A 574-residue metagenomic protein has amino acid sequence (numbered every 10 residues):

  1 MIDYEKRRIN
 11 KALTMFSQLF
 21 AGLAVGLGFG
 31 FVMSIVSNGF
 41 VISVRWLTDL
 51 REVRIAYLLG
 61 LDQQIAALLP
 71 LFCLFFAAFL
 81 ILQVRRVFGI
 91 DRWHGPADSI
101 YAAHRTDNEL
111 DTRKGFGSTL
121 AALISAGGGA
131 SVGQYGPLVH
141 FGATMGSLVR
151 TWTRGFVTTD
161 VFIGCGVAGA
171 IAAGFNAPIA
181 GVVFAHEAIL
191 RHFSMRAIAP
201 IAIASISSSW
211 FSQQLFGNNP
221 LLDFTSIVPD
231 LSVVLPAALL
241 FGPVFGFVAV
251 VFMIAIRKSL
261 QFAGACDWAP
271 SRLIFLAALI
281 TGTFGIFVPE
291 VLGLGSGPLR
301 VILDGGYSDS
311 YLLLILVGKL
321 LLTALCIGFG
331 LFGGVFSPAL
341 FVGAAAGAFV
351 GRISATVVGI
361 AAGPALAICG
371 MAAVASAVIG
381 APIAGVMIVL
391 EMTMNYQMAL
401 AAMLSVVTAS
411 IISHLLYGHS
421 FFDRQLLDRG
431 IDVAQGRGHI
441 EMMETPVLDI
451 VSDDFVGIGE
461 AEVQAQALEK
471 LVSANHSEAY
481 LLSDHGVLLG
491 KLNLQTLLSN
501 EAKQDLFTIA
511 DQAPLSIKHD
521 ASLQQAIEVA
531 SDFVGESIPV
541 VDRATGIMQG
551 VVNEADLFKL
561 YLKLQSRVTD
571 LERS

Functional and structural regions predicted by a protein language model:
M1-E444, D449, D453-D454, I458-L489 (+3 more regions): Alpha-helical transmembrane segments and immediately membrane-proximal extracytoplasmic
V183, M387, L489-L497, Q549-F558: Short hydrophobic beta-strand motif reused across regulatory alpha/beta modules
G418, E536-S537, M548: Short beta-strands and strand-coil junctions in structured, solvent-facing domains, enriched
R429, T569-S574: Post-kinase regulatory C-tail/linker adjacent to protein kinase catalytic domains
I458-H476, L482, S499-E501, S516-R543 (+1 more regions): The conserved cystathionine-beta-synthase
K491-L494, L498, K503-L506, L523: Nucleotide-binding motor/catalytic cores of P-loop/tubulin-like NTPases across gene-expression machines
T508-I509, D520: Conserved SET/PR domain catalytic loop and adjacent active-site segment of histone-lysine N-methyltransferases
